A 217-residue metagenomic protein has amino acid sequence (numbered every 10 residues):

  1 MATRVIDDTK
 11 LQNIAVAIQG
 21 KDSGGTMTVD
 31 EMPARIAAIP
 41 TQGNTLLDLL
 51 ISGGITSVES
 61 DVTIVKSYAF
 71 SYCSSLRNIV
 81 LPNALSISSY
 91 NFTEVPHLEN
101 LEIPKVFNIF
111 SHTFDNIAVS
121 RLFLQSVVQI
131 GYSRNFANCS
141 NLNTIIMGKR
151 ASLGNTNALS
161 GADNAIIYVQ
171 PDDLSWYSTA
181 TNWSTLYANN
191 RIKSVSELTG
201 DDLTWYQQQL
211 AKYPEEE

Functional and structural regions predicted by a protein language model:
M1-G53, L203-E217: Surface-exposed receptor/substrate recognition regions of extracellular proteins
N13-D22, S67-Y72, A137-N138: Extracellular/lumenal glycan-associated surfaces
S23-M32, W183-E197: Short, surface-exposed acidic
D48-I64, C73-S86, V95-N108, I117-Q129 (+4 more regions): Structural signature of tandem-repeat unit edges
N157-A158, S175-A188: Short, aromatic/basic amphipathic alpha-helical patches
